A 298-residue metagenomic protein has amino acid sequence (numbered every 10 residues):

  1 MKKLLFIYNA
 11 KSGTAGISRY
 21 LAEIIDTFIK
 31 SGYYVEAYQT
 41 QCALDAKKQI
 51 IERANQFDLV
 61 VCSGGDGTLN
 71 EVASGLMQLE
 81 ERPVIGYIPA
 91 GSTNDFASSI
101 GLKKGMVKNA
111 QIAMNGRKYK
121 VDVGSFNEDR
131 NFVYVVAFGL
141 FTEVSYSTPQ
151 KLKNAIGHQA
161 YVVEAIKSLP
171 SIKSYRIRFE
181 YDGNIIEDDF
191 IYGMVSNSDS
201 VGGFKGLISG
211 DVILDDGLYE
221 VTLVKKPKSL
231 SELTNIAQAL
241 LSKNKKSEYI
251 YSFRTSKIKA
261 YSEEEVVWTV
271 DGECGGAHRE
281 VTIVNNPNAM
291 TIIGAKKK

Functional and structural regions predicted by a protein language model:
M1-S63, K108, K298: ATP/NTP phosphate-donor binding region
K2, P83, S256: Nucleotide donor/acceptor-binding cores
S31, T40, Q78-V195: Catalytic core of DAGKc-family lipid kinases
T68-E81: Short Gly/Thr/Asp-enriched flexible loops that form oxyanion-binding sites at enzyme active sites
A137, M194-G210: Glycine-rich phosphate/pyrophosphate-binding beta-alpha loops
L152-Q159, S209-S229: Gly/Ser/Thr-rich active-site loops/lids in small-molecule metabolic enzymes that frequently grip phosphoryl groups
Y181, E187, I213, L223-K298: ATP/nucleoside-binding phosphotransfer catalytic cores, i.e., glycine-rich phosphate-binding loops
